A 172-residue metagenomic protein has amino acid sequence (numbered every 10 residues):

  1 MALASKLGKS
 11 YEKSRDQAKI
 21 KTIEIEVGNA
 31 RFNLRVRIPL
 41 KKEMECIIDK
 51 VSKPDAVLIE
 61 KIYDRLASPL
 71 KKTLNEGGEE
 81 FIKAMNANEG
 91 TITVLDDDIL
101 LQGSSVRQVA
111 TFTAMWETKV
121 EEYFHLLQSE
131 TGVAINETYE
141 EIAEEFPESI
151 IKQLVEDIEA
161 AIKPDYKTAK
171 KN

Functional and structural regions predicted by a protein language model:
M1-A2, G90: Generic detector of short, locally flexible boundary/turn motifs and exposed helical patches
A2-D16: Extended acidic low-complexity intrinsically disordered regions
Y11-S14, E26, R35: A positional/architectural concept
K19-N29: Short acidic-hydrophobic surface loop/beta-edge motif
A30-N172: Short, surface-exposed, charged amphipathic helix/loop patches that serve as local interaction elements
